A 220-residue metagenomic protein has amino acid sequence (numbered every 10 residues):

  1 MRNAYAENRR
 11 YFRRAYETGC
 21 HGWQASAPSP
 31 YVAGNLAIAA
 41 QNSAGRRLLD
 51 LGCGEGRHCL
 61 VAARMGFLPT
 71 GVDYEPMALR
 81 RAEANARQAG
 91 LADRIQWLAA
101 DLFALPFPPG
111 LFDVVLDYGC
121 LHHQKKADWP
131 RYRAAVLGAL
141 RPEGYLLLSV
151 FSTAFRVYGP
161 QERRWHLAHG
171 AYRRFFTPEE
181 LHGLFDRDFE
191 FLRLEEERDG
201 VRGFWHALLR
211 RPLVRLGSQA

Functional and structural regions predicted by a protein language model:
M1-L49, G54-P106, Q124-R131, Y145-A220: Class I (Rossmann-like) S-adenosyl-L-methionine-dependent methyltransferase catalytic domain, capturing the SAM-binding
F107-V115: A short acidic, Gly/Pro-enriched loop at the edge of an enzyme's catalytic core that lines a small-molecule cofactor
V114-A127: A short SAM/SAH-binding and catalytic strip from SAM-dependent methyltransferases
P130-P142: A short glycine-rich, Lys/Arg-flanked "PGG" loop and its adjoining helix->strand segment in the class I
